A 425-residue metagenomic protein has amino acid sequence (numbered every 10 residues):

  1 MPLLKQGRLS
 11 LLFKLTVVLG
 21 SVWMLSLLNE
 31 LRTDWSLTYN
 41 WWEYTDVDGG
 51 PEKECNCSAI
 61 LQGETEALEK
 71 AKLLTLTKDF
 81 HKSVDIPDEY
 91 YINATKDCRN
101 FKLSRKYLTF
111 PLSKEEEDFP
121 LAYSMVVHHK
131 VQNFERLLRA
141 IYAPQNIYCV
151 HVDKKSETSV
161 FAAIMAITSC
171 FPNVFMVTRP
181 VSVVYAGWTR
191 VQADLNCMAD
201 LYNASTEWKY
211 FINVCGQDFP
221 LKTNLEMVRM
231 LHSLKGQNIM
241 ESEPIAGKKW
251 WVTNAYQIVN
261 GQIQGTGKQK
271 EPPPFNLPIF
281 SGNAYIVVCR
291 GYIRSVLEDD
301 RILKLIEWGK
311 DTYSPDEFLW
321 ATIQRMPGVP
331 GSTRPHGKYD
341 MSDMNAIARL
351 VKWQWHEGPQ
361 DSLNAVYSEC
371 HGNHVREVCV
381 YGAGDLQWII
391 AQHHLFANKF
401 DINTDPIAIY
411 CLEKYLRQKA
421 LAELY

Functional and structural regions predicted by a protein language model:
M1-D46, V150: N-terminal signal-anchor transmembrane helix specifying type II single-pass membrane topology of secretory-pathway
M1-L9, L28, A284, S342-Y425: Pan-eukaryotic secretory-pathway lumenal catalytic ectodomains of glycan-active enzymes
H81-Y91, N100, Q145-T178: Acidic donor-binding segment of Leloir-type glycosyltransferases
D88-E115: N-terminal regions that are enriched for targeting/export leaders and immediately downstream pro/stem segments
K102, M165-K209: Active-site-proximal specificity loops/subdomain of glycosyltransferases
V126-Q132: Active-site beta-to-alpha loop of glycosyltransferases that engages the nucleotide-sugar donor
A199-K248: GT-A fold catalytic core of metal-dependent nucleotide-sugar glycosyltransferases, centered on the diacidic
K235, S242-W251, V259-V375, C379: Catalytic core and acceptor-binding pocket of nucleotide-sugar-dependent glycosyltransferases
